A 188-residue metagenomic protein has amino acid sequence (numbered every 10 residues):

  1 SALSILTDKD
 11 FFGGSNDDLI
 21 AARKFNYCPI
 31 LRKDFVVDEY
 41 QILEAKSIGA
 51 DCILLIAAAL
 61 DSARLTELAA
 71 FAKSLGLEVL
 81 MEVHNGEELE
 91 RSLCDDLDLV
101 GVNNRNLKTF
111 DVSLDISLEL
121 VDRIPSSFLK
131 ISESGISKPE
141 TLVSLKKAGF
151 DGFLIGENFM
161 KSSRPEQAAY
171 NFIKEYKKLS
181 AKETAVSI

Functional and structural regions predicted by a protein language model:
S1-L80, G86-S92, S117-L120: N-terminal active-site wall of soluble small-molecule enzyme domains
D8-D10, F35, A58, H84-G86 (+3 more regions): Active-site beta-loop-alpha junctions enriched in small/polar residues
C28, A72-L77, F128, F172-K174 (+1 more regions): Short acidic, glycine/proline-enriched helix-loop-strand junctions
V37-G49, H84-D96, S132-I155, Q167 (+1 more regions): Catalytic cores of alpha/beta
E44-R64, G101-F110, F150-A169: Glycine-rich phosphate-binding active-site loops on the catalytic face of alpha/beta enzymes
L99-I155: Catalytic-face loop-and-helix region of soluble metabolic enzyme cores
E119-R123, K146, K161-I188: C-terminal helical cap(s) of enzyme catalytic domains, especially alpha/beta-barrels
